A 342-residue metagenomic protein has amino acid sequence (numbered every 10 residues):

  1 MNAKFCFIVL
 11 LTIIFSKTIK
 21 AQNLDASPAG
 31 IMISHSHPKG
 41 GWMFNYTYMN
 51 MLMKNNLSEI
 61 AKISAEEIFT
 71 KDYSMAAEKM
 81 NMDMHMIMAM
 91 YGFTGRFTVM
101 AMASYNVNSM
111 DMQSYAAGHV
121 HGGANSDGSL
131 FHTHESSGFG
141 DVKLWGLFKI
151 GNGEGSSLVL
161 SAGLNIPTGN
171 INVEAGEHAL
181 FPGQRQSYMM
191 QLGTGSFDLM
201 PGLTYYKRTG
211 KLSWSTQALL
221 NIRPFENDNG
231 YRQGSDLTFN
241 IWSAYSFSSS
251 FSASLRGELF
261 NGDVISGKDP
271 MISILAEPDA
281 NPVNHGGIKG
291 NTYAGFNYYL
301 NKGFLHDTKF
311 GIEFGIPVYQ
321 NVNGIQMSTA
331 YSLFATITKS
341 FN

Functional and structural regions predicted by a protein language model:
I19-I68, N342: Outer-membrane beta-barrel biogenesis signature
I31, K71-M75, S126-T133, Q186-Q191 (+3 more regions): Extracellular loop and loop/strand-boundary signature of outer-membrane beta-barrel proteins
G40, N81-H85, G128, S136-V142 (+5 more regions): Residues that define the transmembrane beta-barrel architecture of outer-membrane proteins
W42, R96-V99, L144, E154-S156 (+3 more regions): Repeated loop/turn-to-beta-strand initiation elements of outer-membrane beta-barrel proteins
W42-N50, A101-Y105, L160-I166, L203 (+4 more regions): Transmembrane beta-barrel strands of outer-membrane/channel proteins
F44, I87, L144-G146, L160 (+5 more regions): Membrane-embedded beta-strands of outer-membrane beta-barrel proteins, especially the hydrophobic/small aromatic
S64-E67, N227-N342: Outer membrane beta-barrel transmembrane domains
S104-L219, R223-P224, D279, N342: Outer-membrane pore/translocation modules
